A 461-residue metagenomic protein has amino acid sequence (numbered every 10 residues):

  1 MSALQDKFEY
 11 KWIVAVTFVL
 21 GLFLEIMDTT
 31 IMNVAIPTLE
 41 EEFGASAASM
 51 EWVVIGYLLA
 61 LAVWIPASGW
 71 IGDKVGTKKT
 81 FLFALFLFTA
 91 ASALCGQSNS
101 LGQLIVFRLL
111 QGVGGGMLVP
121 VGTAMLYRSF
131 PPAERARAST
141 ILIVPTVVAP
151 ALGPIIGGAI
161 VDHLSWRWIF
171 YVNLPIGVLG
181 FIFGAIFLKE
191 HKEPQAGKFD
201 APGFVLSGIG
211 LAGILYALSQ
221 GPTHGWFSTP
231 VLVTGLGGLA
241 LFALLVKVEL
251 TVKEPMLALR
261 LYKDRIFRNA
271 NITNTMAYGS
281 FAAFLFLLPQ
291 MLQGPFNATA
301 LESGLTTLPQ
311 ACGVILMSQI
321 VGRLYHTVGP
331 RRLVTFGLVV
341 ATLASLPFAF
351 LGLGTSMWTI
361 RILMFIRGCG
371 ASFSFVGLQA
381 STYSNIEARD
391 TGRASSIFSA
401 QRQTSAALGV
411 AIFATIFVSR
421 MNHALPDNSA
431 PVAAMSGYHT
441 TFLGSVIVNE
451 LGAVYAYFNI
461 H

Functional and structural regions predicted by a protein language model:
W12-F23, M27, M32-V34, F43 (+7 more regions): 12-transmembrane solute porter fold
A15, E51, T77-L82, I105 (+8 more regions): Hydrophobic/aromatic positions within or immediately flanking transmembrane alpha-helices of multi-pass small-molecule
L39-E40, I71-G72, L104, I156-L164 (+5 more regions): Interfacial helix-cap and linker-helix signal at transmembrane-aqueous boundaries of multi-pass secondary transporters
I55-G69, V119-T123, L308-V321: Central cavity-lining transmembrane alpha-helices of secondary-active solute carriers, predominantly the Major
L59-V63, A93, V147-A151, I155 (+4 more regions): Hydrophobic/small/kink-forming positions within alpha-helical transmembrane segments of polytopic membrane proteins
A62, L82, F86-A90, G96 (+8 more regions): Small-residue-rich packing faces within the transmembrane alpha-helices of Major Facilitator Superfamily
I65-P202, A388: Helix-loop-helix hairpins in multi-pass membrane proteins, especially solute transporters
L174-E193, G208-Q220, G237-V252, G452-I460: C-terminal membrane-cytosol helix-exit motif in multi-pass small-molecule transporters
